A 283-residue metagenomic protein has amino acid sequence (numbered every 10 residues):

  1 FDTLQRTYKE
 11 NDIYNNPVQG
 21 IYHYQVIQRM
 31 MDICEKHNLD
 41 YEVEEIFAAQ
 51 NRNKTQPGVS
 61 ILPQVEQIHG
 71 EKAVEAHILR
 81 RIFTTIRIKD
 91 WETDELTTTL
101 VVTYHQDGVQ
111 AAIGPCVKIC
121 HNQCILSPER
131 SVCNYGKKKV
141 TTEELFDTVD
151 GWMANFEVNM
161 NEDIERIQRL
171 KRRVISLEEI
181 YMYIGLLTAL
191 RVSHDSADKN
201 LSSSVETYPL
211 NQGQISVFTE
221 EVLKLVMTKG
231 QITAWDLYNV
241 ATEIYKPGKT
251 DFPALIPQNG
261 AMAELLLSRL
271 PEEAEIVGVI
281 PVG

Functional and structural regions predicted by a protein language model:
F1, E10-D12, R29, K72 (+2 more regions): Functionally constrained cores in energy, signaling, and assembly domains
F1-Q28, I46-N51, V226, G230: Feature for intrinsically disordered/low-complexity regulatory segments and propeptides
N16, K36, I280-G283: Polar low-complexity intrinsically disordered regions
V26-N38: Hydrophobic, Leu/Ile/Phe/Ala-enriched alpha-helical segments that form helix-helix packing faces
E35-T85: A short acidic/basic microdomain associated with nuclease active sites
P63-G283: Intrinsically disordered, low-complexity regions enriched in serine/threonine
